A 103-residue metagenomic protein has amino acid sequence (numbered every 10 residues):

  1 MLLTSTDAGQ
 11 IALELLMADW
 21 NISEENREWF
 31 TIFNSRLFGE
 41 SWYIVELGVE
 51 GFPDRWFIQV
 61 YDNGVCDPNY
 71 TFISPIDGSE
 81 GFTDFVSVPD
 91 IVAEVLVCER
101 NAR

Functional and structural regions predicted by a protein language model:
M1, A102-R103: Classical N-terminal secretory signal peptides
M1-N34, V97: Short, non-transmembrane alpha-helical segments in secretory-pathway proteins
A8, S35-E40, D84-S87: Short amphipathic alpha-helical patches
L15, E24, L37-F38, G51 (+3 more regions): Alpha-helical structural elements
W20-N63: Exposed beta-strand-loop-beta-strand "reactive/processing" segments of non-cytosolic proteins
D62-L96, R103: A short, surface-exposed interaction/processing loop segment used at functional sites
